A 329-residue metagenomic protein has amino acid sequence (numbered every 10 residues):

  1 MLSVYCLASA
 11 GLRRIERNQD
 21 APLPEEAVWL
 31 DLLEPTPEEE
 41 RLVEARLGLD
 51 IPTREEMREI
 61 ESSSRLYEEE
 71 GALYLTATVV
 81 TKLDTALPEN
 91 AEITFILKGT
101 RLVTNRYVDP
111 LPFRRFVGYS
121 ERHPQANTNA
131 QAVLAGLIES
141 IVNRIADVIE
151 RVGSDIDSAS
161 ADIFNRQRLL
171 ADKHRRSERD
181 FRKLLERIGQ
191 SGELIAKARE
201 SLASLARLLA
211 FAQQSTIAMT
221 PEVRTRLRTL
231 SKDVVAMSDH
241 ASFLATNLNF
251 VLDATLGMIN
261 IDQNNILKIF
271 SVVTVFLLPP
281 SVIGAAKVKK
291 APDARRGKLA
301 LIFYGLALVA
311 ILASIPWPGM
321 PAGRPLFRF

Functional and structural regions predicted by a protein language model:
M1-Q125, E150, S204-M219, I311-F329: Helix-boundary and N-terminal cytosolic regulatory elements
I15-N18, P52-R54, I60, E69 (+10 more regions): Surface-exposed loop/turn and secondary-structure junction residues enriched for glycine/proline
E16-Q19, S201, P292, K298: Small/flexible residues
E38-E39, E68, T78-G257: Extended amphipathic alpha-helical scaffolding segments in membrane-proximal extra-membrane regions of membrane
E44, A135, K268: A cross-family signal for key residues in well-ordered alpha-helices that form functional helical elements
G48, K232-F329: Hydrophobic alpha-helical transmembrane segments and their immediately adjacent juxtamembrane loops
